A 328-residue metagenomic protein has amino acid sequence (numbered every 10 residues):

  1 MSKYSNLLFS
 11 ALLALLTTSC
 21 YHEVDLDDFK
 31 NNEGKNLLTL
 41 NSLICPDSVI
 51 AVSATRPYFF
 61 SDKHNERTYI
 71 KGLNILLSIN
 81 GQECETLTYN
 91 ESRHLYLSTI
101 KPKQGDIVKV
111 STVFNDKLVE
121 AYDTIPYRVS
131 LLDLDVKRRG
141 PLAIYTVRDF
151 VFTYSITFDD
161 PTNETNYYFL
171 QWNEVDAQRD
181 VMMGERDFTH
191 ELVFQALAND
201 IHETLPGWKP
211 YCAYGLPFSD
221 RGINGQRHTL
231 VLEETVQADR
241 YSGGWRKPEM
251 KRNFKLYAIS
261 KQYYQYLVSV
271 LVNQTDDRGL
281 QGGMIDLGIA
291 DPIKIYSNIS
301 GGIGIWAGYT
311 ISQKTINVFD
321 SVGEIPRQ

Functional and structural regions predicted by a protein language model:
M1-L8: Bacterial N-terminal signal peptides that target proteins for export
F9-L13: Hydrophobic helical h-region of N-terminal Sec-dependent signal peptides in bacterial secretory/periplasmic proteins
L16-S19: C-terminal motif of bacterial Sec signal peptides marking the signal peptidase cleavage site
Y21-Q328: A sequence/structural signal for flexible, mid-protein segments enriched in small/helix-disrupting residues
